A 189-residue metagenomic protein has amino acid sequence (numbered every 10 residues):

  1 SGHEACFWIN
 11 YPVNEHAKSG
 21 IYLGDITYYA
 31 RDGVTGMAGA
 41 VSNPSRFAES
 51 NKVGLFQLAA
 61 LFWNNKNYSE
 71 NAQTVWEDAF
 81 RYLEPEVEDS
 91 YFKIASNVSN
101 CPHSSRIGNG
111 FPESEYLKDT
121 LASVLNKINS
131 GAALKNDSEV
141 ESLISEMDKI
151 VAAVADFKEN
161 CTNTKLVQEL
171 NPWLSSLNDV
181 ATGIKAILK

Functional and structural regions predicted by a protein language model:
S1-N71: Catalytic-core regions of glycoside hydrolase
K66-K189: C-terminal functional modules
